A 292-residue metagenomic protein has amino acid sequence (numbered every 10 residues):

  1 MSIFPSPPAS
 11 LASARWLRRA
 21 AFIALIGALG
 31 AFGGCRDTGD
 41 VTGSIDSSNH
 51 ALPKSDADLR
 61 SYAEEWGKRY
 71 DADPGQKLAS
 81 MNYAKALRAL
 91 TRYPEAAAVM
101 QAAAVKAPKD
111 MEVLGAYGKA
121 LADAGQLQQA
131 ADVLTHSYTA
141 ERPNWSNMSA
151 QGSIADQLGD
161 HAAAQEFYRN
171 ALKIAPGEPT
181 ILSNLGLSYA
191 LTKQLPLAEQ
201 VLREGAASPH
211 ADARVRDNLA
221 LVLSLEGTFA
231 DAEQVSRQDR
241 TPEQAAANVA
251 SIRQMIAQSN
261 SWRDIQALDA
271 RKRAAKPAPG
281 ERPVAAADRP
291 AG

Functional and structural regions predicted by a protein language model:
S2, G33-N82, A86-L90, A98 (+1 more regions): N-terminal leader/linker segments that initiate helical-solenoid repeat arrays
D40-G43, P209, A213-V215, V222-G292: Terminal, low-structured helical/coil segments at or just beyond the last alpha-helical repeat
A72-D73, K106-A107, S137-E141, I174 (+2 more regions): Structural marker of alpha-solenoid helical repeat scaffolds
K77-L78, M111-E112, N144-S146, H161 (+3 more regions): Helix-start (N-cap) detector for alpha-helical repeat units in TPR-like alpha-solenoids, especially tetratricopeptide
N82, A116, S149-A150, N184 (+1 more regions): Canonical tetratricopeptide repeat
